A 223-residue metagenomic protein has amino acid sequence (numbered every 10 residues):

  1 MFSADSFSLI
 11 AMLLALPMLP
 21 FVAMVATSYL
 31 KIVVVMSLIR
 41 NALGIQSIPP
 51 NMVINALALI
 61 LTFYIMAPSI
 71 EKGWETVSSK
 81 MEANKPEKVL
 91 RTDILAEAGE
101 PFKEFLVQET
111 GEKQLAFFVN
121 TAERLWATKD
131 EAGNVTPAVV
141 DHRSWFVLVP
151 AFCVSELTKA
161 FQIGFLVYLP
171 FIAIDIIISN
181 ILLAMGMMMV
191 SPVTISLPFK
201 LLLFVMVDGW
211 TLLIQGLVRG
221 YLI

Functional and structural regions predicted by a protein language model:
M1-I223: Hydrophobic alpha-helical segments and their helix-loop boundaries in membrane and membrane-proximal proteins
